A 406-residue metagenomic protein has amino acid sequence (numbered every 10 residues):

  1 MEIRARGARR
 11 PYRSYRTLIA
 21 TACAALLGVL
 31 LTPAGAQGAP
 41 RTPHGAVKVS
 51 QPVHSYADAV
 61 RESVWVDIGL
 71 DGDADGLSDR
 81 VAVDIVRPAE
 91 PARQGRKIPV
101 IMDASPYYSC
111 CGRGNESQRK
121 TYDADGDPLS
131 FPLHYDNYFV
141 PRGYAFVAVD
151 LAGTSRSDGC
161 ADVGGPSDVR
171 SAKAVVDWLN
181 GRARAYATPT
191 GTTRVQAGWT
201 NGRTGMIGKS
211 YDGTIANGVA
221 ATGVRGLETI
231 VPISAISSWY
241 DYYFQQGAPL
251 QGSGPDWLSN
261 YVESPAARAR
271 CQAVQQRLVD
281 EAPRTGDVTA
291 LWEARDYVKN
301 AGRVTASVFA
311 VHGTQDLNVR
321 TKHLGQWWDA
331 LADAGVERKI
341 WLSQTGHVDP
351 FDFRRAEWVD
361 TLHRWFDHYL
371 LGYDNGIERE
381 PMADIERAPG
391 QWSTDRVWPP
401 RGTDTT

Functional and structural regions predicted by a protein language model:
E2-G38: Secretory targeting and sorting signals
P40-E62, I68-G69, D79, A332-T406: Alpha/beta-hydrolase-fold serine-hydrolase catalytic core, especially in secreted/extracellular enzymes
Q51, L70, G76-D79, G112-R113 (+10 more regions): Accessory cap/linker subdomain of secreted extracellular hydrolases
W65, L77-A92, V100: A short loop-to-beta-strand scaffold at the N-terminal edge of the catalytic core in hydrolase folds
G95-P106: Short beta-strand element of the alpha/beta-hydrolase
V140-R156: Conserved alpha/beta-hydrolase
V304, A310-H312, D316: Short beta-strand/loop motif that positions the catalytic acidic residue of the alpha/beta-hydrolase fold
L317-H323: Conserved alpha/beta-hydrolase "acid-adjacent" motif
